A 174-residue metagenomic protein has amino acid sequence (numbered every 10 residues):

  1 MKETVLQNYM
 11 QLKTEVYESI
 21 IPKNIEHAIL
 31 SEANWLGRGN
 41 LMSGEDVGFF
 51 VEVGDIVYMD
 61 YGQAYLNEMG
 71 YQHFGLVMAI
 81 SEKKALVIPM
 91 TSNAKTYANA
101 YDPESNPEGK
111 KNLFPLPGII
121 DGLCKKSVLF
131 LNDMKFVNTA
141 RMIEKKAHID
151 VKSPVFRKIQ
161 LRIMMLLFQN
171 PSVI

Functional and structural regions predicted by a protein language model:
M1-I174: Conserved functional hotspots at enzyme active or ligand-binding sites that engage polyanionic ligands
